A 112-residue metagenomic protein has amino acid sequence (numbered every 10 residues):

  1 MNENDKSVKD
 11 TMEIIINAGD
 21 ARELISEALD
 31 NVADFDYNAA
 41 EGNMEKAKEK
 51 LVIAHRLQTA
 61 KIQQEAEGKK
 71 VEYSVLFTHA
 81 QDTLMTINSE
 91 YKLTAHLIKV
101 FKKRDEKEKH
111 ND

Functional and structural regions predicted by a protein language model:
N4-D36: N-terminal first-folded block
V8-T11, E45-D112: C-terminal-biased regions
